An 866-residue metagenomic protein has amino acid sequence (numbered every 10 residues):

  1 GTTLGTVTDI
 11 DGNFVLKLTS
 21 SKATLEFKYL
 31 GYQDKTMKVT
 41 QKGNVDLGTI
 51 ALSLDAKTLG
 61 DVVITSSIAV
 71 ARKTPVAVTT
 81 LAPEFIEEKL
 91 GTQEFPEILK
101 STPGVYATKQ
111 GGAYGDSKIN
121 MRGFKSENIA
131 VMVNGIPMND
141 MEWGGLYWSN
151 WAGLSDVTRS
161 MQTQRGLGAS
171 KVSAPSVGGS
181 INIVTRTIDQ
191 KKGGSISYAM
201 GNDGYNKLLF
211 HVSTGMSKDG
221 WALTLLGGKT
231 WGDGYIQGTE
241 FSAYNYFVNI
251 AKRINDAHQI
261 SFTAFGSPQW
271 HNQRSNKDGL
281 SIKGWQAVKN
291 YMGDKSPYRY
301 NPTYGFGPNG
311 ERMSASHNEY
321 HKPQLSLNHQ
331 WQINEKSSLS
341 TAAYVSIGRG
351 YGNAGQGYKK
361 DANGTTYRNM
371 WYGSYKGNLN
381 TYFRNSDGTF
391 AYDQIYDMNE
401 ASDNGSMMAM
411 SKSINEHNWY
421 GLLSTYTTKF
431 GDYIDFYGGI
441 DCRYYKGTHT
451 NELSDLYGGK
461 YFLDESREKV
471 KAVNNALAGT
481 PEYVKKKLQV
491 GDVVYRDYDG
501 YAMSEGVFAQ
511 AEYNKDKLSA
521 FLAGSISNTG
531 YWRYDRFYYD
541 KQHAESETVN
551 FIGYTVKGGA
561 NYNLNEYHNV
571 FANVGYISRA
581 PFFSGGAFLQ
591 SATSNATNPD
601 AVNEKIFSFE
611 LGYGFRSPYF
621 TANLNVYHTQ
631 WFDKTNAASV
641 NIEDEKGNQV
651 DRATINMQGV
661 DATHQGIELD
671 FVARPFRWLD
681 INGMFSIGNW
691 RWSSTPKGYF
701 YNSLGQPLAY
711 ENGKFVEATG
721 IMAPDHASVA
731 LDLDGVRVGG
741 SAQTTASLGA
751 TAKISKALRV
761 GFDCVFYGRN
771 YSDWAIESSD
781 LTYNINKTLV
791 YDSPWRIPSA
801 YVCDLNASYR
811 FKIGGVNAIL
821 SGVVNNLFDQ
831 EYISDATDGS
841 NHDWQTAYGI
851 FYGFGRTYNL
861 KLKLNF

Functional and structural regions predicted by a protein language model:
G1, E26-Q33, K42-E88, S126: Short, acidic, small-residue-rich periplasmic hinge/interaction motif at the N-terminus of Gram-negative outer-membrane
V15-K17, K118, P137-R165, V184: Short acidic/polar hinge/loop motifs at secondary-structure boundaries that mediate gating or recognition
I50, A152-S197: A beta-strand signature from Gram-negative outer-membrane beta-barrel systems, especially the internal plug domain
G193, M200-W231, I236-R274, Q324-N334 (+1 more regions): Transmembrane beta-barrel wall of Gram-negative outer-membrane proteins
A251, Q259-N328, N353-S411, A476-L488 (+1 more regions): Acidic/polar loop-and-plug regions of large Gram-negative outer-membrane beta-barrel proteins
F265, E311-R312, E604-F609, A727-F866: Conserved C-terminal beta-signal and adjacent last beta-strands/turns of outer-membrane beta-barrel proteins
V484, G530-F537, T548, N561-F609 (+6 more regions): Surface-exposed extracellular loop regions of Gram-negative outer-membrane beta-barrel proteins, predominantly
N514, H628-Q630, D651, I655-E777 (+1 more regions): Gram-negative outer-membrane beta-barrel transporters
